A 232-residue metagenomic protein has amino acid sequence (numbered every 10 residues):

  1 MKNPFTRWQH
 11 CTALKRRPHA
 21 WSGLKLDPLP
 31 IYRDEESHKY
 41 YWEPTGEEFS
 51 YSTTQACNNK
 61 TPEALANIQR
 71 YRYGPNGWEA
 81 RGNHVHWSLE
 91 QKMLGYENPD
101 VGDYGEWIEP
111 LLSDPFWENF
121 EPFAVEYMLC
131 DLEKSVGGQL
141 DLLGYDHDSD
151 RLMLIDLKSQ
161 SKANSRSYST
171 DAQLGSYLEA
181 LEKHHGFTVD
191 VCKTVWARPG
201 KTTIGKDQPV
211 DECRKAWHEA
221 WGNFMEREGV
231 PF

Functional and structural regions predicted by a protein language model:
M1-G137: Metal-dependent nuclease catalytic cores that hydrolyze phosphodiester bonds in DNA/RNA, characterized by
F123-F232: Mg2+/Mn2+-dependent nuclease catalytic core
